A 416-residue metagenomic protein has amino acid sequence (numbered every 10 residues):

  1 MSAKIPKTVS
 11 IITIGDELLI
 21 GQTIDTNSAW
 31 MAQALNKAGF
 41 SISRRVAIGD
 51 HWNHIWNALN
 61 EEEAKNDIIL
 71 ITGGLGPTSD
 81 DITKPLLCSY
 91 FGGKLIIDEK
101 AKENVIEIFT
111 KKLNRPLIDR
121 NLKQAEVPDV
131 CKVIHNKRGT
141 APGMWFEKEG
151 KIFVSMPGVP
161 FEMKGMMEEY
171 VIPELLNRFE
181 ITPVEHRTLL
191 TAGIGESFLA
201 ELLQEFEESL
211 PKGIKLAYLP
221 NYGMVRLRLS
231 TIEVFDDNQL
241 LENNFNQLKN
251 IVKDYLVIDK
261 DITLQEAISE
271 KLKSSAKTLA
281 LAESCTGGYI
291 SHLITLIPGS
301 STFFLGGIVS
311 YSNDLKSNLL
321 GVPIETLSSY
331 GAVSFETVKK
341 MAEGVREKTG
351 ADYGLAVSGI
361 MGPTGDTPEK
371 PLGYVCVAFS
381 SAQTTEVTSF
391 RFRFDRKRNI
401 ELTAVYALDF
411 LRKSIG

Functional and structural regions predicted by a protein language model:
A3-V46, N238-Q239: Glycine-rich phosphate/diphosphate-binding loop of Rossmann-like nucleotide-binding domains
V9-I11, F153, L279: Conserved hydrophobic helix-helix packing surfaces used for dimerization/oligomerization
R44-H54, R391-F394: Short beta->alpha junction loops
H54-N60, A64, I82-R178: Proline/glycine-rich low-complexity loops and linkers
I106, K123, D236-G416: Short alpha-helical segments enriched in small residues
L117, F179-T188, K212-L219, N250-Q265 (+1 more regions): Flexible, glycine/charged-enriched surface loops at secondary-structure junctions
E147-S230, D236-L241: Accessory alpha-helical/coil subdomains and C-terminal extensions that flank or cap enzyme catalytic cores
